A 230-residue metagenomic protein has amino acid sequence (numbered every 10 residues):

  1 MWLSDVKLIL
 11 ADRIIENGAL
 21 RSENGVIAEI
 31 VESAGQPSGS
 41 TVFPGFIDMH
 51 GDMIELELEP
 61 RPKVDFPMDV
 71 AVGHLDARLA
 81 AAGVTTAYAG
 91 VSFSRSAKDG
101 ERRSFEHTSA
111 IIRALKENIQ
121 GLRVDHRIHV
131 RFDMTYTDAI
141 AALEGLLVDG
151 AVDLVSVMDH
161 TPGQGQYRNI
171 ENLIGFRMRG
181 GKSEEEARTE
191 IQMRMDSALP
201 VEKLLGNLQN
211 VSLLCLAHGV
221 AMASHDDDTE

Functional and structural regions predicted by a protein language model:
M1-S33: N-terminal metal-binding scaffold of metallo-dependent hydrolase/deaminase domains
V6, L20, G25, G39 (+3 more regions): Divalent metal-coordination and catalytic microenvironments
D12, E55-E59, Y136-D138: Active-site-proximal flexible loops/turns
V26-A28, D226-E230: Short, intrinsically disordered, charge-balanced linker/junction segments flanking boundaries in proteins
E32-S40, A71-A81, I140-V155: Short amphipathic alpha-helices and their capping/turn segments at secondary-structure boundaries
S40-A110: Metal-associated gating/positioning segment near the N- to mid-region
H50-D52, E59, L214, G219-A221 (+1 more regions): Mobile, glycine- and charge-enriched loop segments and immediately flanking short secondary-structure elements within
S94-A97, E101-D227: Metal-coordinating catalytic core of metallo-dependent amide/deamination hydrolases
